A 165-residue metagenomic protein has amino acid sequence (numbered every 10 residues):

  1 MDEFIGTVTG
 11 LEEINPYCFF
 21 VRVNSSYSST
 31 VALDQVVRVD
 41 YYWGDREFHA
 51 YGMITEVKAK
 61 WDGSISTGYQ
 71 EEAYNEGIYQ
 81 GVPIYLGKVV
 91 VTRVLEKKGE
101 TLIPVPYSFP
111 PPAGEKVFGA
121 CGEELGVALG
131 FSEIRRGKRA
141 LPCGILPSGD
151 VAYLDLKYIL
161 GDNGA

Functional and structural regions predicted by a protein language model:
M1-G164: Basic- and hydrophobic-enriched, low-structure N-terminal and domain-boundary segments that flank ATP-binding catalytic
